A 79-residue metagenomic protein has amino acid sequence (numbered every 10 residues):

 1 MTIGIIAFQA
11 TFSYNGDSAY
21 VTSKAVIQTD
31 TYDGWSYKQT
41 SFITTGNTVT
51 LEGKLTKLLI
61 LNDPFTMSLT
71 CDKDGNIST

Functional and structural regions predicted by a protein language model:
M1-T79: Mature secreted bioactive peptide module from preproproteins
